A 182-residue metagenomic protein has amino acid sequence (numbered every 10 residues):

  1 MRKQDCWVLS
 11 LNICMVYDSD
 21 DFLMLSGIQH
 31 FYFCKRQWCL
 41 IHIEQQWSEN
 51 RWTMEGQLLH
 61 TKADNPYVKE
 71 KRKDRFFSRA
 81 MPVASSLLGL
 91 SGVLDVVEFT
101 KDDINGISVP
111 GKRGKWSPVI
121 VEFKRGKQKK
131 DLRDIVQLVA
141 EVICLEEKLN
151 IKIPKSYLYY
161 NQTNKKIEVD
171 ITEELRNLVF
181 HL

Functional and structural regions predicted by a protein language model:
R2-I120: Metal-dependent nuclease catalytic cores that hydrolyze phosphodiester bonds in DNA/RNA, characterized by
W52-E55, T61-A63, V142-L145, V179-L182: Short, surface-exposed linear patches
G92, E98-H181: Nucleic-acid nuclease catalytic cores
